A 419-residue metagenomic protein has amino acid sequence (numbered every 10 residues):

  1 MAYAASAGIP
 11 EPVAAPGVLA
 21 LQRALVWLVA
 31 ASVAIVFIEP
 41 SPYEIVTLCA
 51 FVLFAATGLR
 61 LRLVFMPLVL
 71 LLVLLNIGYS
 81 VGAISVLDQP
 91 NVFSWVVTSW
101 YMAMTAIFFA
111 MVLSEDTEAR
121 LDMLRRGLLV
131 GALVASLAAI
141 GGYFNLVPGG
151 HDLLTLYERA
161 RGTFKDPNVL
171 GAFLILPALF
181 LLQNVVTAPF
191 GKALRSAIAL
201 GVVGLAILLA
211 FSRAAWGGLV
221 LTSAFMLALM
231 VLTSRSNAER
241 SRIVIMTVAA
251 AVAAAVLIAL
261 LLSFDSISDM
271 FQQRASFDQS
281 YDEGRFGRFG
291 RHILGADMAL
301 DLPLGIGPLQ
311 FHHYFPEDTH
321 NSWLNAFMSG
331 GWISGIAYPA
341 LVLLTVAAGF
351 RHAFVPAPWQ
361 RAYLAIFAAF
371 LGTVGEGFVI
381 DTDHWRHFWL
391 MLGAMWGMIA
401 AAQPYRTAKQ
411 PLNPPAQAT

Functional and structural regions predicted by a protein language model:
M1-S94, V112-R126, N184-L194, V252 (+2 more regions): Transmembrane signal-anchor hairpin modules in multi-pass inner-membrane enzymes, especially those that act on
Y3, R23, D122-L156, G162-T233 (+2 more regions): Alpha-helical transmembrane segments of multi-pass inner-membrane proteins
Q22-A30, G201, F350-V379, A394-I399: Loop-to-helix entry and N-terminal half of a specific, functionally important transmembrane alpha helix in multi-pass
E39-T57, V96-I107, V169-A178, G217-A224 (+2 more regions): Membrane-embedded alpha-helical segments of multi-pass membrane proteins, especially the transmembrane helices
L48-F54, S223, L364-V374, T382-T419: Transmembrane alpha-helices of multi-pass inner-membrane enzymes
L71-L75, R126-L137, L200-V202, A238-S263: Hydrophobic alpha-helical membrane-interfacial segments at the cytosolic entry of transmembrane helices
G149, L154, S276-I333, G349-F354: Long extracytoplasmic/lumenal interhelical loops at the membrane interface of multi-pass membrane proteins
M230-D278, I293-M298: A membrane-periplasm/extracellular boundary helix in multi-pass inner-membrane enzymes that assemble envelope glycans
